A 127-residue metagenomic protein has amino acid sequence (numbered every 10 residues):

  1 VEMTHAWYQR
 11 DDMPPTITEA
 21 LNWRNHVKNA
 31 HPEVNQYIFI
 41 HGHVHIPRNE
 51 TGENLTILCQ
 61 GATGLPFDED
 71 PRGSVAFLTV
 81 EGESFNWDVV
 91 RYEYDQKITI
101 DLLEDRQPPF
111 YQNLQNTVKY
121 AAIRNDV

Functional and structural regions predicted by a protein language model:
V1-I38: Conserved catalytic scaffold of divalent metal-dependent phosphoesterases
T4, Y37-H45, I57-G61: Active-site neighborhood of phospho(di)ester-bond hydrolases with catalytic His/Asp-centered motifs
Q9-D11, I40-T51, L65-D70: Active-site environment of divalent metal-dependent phosphoester hydrolases
H26-A30, V44, A62-T63: Short secondary-structure capping micro-motifs at structural edges
T51-V127: Acidic, His/Gly-rich catalytic cores of divalent-metal-dependent hydrolytic chemistry
